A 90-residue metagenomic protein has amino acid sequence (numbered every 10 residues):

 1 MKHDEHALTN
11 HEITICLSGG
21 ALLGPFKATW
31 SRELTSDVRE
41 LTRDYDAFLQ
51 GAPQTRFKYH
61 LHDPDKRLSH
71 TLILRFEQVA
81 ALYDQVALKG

Functional and structural regions predicted by a protein language model:
M1-G90: Eukaryotic intrinsically disordered, low-complexity regulatory linkers and tails enriched in Ser/Thr/Pro
